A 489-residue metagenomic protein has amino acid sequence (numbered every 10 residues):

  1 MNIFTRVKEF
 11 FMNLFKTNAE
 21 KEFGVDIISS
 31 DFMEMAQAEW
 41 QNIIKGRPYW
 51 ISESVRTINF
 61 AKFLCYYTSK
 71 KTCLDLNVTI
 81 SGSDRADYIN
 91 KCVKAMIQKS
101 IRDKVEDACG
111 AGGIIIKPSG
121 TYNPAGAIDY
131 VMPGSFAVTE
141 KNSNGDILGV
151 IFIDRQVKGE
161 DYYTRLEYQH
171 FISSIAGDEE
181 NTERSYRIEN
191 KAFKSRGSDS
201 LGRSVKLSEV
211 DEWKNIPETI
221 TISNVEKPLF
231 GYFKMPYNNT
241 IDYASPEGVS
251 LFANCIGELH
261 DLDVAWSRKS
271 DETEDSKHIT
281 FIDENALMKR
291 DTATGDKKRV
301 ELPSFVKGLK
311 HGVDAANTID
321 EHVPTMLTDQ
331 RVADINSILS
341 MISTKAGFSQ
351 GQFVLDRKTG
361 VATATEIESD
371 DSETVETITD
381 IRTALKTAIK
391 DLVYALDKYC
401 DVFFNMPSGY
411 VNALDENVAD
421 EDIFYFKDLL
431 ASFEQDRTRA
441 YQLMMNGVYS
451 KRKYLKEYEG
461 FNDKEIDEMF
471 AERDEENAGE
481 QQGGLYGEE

Functional and structural regions predicted by a protein language model:
M1-G159, Y486-E489: Extended, helix-rich architectural segments
I3, D211-S369, M406-A413, D422-F424 (+1 more regions): Extended, charged amphipathic alpha-helical segments
M33-T57, K310-K345, Q352, A362-T387 (+1 more regions): Extended, non-catalytic structural segments that build the interaction scaffolds of large macromolecular assemblies
K104-V105, G120, T273-I282, Q352-K358 (+2 more regions): Short coil/turn segments at secondary-structure boundaries
I115-E247: Extended, regular secondary-structure scaffolds
K277-E284, D371-V393, D474-E489: Long, compositionally biased
Q350-L355, N405-E421, K453, Y458-E472: Short, surface-exposed acidic
A440-E489: Activation/maturation switch segments at domain boundaries
